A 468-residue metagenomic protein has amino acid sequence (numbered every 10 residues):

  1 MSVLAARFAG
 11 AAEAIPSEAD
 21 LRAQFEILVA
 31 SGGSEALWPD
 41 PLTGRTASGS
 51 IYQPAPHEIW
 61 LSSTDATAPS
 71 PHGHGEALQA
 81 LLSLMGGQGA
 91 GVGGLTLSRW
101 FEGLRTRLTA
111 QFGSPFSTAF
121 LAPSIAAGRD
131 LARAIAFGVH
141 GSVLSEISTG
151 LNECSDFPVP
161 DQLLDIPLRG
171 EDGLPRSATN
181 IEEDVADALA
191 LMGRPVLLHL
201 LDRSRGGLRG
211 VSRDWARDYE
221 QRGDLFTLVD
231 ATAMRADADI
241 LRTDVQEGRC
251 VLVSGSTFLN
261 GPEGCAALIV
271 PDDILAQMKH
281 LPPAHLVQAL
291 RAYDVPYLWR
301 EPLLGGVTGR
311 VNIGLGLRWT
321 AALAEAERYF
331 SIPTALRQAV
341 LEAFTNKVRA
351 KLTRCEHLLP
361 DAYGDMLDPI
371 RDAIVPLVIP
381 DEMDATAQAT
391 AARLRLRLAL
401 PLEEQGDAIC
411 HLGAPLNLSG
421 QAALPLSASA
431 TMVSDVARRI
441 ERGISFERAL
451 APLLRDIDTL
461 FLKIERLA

Functional and structural regions predicted by a protein language model:
M1, L416-A468: PLP-dependent enzyme catalytic core of the Aspartate aminotransferase-like
V3-A5, A11, I15-A47, P54-A55 (+1 more regions): Conserved N-terminal alpha-helix of the aminotransferase class I/II PLP-enzyme fold
A36-A68, G93, T179-A188, E403-L418 (+1 more regions): Extracellular distal adhesion/interaction modules in secreted or cell-surface proteins
G91-T96, D172-R176, F330-L336, A385-A389 (+1 more regions): Short, flexible/disordered intra-domain loops and linkers
P123, A132-G306, R310: Conserved PLP-enzyme active-site core in the AAT-like
G128-I135, R318-L323, F446, L453-I457: Buried hydrophobic packing segments
S256-D368, I457-L467: Active-site C-terminal subdomain of aminotransferase-like
A326-Q421: Conserved small-domain helix->loop->beta segment predominantly found in fold-type I
